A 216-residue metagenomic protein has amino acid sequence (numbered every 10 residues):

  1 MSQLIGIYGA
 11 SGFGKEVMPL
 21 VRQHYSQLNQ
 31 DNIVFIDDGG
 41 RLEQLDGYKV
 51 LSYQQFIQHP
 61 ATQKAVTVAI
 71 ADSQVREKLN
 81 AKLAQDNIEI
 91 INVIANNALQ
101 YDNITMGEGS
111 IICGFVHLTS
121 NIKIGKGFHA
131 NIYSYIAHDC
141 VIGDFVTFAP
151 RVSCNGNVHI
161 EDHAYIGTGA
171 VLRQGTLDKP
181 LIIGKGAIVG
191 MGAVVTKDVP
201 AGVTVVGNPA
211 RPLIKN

Functional and structural regions predicted by a protein language model:
Q3-I5, N32-I33, Q63-T67: Short active-site oxyanion
Q3-V21: Glycine-rich adenosine-cofactor-binding loop
G12-F13, Q74-V75, T105: Short alpha-helical
V21-Y25, L83: Active-site catalytic pocket residues across diverse enzymes, especially alpha/beta-hydrolases
H24, L28-Q44: NAD(P)-binding Rossmann-fold cofactor-contacting core
R41-L99: Phosphate-bearing ligand-interacting subdomains that bind or position ATP/ADP/UDP/GDP/NAD(P) or nucleotide-linked
V93-L213: Structural signal for interior beta-strand "rungs" in well-ordered beta-sheet cores of soluble enzyme domains
